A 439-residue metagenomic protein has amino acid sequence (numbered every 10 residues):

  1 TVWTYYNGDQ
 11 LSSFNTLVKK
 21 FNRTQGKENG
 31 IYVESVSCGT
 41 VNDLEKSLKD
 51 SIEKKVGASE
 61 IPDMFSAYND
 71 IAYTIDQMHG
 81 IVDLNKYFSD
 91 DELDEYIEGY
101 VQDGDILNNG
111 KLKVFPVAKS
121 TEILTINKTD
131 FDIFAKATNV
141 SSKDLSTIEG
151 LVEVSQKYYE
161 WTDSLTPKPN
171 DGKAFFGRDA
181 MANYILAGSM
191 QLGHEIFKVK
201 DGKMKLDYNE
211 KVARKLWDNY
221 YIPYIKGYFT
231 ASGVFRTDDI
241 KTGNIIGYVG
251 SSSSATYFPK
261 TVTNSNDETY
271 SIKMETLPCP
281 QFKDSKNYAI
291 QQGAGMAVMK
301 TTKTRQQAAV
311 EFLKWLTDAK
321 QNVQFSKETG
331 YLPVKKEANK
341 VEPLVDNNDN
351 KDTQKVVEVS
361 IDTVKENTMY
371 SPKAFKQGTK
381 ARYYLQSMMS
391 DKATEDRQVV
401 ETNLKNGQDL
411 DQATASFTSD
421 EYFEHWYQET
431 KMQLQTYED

Functional and structural regions predicted by a protein language model:
G8-Y32, Y73: Short, polar/charged alpha-helical segment
G26-G99, I133-T138, I246-G247, S265-E268: Extracytoplasmic "Venus flytrap"/periplasmic binding protein-like
E53, I225-K226, S265-N339, T368: Extracytoplasmic/periplasmic substrate-recognition and gating elements
A67-I123, K168, S189, S271-P280: Hinge/lid segment of periplasmic solute-binding proteins
N85-I97, F134, V140-D144, A174-F176 (+4 more regions): Short, solvent-exposed loop/beta-turn-alpha elements that line the ligand-binding surface or hinge of extracytoplasmic
L107-V117, E122, E149-K205: Extracytoplasmic/periplasmic solute-binding protein
V152-Y159, V199-G233, C279: Glycine-centered hinge/linker elements that transmit conformational signals in sensory and ligand-binding systems
D362-D439: Conserved C-terminal helix/tail region of periplasmic/extracytoplasmic solute-binding proteins
